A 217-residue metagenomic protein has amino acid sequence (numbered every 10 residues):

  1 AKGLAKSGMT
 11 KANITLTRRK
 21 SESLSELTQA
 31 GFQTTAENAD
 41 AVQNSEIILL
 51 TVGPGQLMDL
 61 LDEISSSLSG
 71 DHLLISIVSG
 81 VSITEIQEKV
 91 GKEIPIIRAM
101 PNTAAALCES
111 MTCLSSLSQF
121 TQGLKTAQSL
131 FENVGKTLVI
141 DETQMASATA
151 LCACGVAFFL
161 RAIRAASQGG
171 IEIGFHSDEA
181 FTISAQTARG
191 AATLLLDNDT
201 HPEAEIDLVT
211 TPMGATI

Functional and structural regions predicted by a protein language model:
A1, S21-S23, A30, E37-L114: Rossmann-like NAD(P)(H) cofactor-binding subdomain of soluble oxidoreductases
K2-G3, S7, G169: Rossmann-fold NAD(P)-dependent oxidoreductase module
S7-T28: NAD(P)-binding Rossmann-fold cofactor-contacting core
I14, A41, L57, H176-S184 (+2 more regions): Small-residue helix-packing motif on alpha-helices
Q33-N38, L138-I140: Short acidic-hydrophobic, aromatic-tinged amphipathic segments that line or gate anion-handling sites
E85-P95, M111-A148, F158-D199: Internal alpha-helical scaffold of NAD(P)-dependent oxidoreductase catalytic cores
L195-I217: C-terminal active-site/capping subdomain that shapes the small-molecule cofactor and substrate pocket of enzyme
